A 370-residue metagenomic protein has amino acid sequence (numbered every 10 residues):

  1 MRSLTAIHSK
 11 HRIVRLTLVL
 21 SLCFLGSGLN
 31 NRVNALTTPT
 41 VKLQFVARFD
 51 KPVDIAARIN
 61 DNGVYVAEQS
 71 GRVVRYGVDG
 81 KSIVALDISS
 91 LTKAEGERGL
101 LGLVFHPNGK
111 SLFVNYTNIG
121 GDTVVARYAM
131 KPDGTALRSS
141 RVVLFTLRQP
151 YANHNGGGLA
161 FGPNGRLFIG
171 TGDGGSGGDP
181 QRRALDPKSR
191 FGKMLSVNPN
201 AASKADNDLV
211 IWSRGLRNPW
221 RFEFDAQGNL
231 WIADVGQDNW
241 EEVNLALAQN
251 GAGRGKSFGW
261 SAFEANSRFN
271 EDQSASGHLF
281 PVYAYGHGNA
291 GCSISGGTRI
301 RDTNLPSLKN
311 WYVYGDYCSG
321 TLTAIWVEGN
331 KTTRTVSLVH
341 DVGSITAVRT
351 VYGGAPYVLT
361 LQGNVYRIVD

Functional and structural regions predicted by a protein language model:
S3-T17: Bacterial N-terminal signal peptides that target proteins for export
K10, N30-N34: Intrinsically disordered, low-complexity polyampholyte segments enriched for Lys and acidic residues
T17-G28: Bacterial N-terminal signal peptides
V33-G175, R221, G228-G236, A290-E328 (+1 more regions): Acidic, Gly/Ser/Thr-rich repeat motifs that build Ca2+-stabilized beta-propeller blades
Q44-F45, S82-S89, A136-F145, A205-V210 (+2 more regions): Beta-propeller fold detector
A67-S70, R98-L100, D173-R334, V351-G354 (+1 more regions): Beta-propeller domain segments
I345-A347: Repeated scaffold domains used in trafficking and secretory/extracellular systems, primarily beta-propellers
